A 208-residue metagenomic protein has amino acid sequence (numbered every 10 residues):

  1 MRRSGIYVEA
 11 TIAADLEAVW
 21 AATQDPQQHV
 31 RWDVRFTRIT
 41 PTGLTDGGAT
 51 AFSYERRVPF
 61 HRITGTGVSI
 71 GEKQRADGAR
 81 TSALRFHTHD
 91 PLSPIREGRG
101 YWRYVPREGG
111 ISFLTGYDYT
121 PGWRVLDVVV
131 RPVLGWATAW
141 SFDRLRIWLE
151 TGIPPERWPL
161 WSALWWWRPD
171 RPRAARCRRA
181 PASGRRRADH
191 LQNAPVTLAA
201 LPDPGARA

Functional and structural regions predicted by a protein language model:
R2-S4, G48, R96: Residue-level preference for beta-strand/loop junctions
R3, E9-I12, T88-L92, R103-A208: Terminal "cap-and-tail" regions of soluble proteins that handle hydrophobic small molecules
Y7, Q27-T66, E72, D77 (+4 more regions): Short beta-edge strand/loop motif at the mouth of beta-sheet-based domains
A13-D33: Amphipathic alpha-helical segments
A13-E17, P41-G47, G71-R80, R103-S112: A short, structured loop/turn motif at beta-sheet edges
T23, T50-Y54, T81-T88: Short Pro/Gly-enriched beta-strand edge/turn motifs at strand-loop
H61-T66, P94-Y101: Amphipathic hydrophobic-ligand
